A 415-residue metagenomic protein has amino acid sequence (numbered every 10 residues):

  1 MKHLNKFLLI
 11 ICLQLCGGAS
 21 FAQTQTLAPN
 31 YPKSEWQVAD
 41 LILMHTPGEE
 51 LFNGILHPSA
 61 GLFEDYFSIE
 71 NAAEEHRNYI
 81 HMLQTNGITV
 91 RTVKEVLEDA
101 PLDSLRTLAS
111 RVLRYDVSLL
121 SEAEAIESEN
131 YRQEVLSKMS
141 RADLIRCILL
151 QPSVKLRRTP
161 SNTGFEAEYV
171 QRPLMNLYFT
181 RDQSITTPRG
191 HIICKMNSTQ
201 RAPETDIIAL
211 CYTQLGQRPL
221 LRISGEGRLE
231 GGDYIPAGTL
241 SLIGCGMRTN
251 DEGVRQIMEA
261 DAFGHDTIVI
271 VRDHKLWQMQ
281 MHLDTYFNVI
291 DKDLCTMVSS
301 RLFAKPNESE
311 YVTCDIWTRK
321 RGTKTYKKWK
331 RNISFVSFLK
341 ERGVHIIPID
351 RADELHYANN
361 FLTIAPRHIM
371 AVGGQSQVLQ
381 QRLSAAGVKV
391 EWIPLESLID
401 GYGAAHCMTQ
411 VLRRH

Functional and structural regions predicted by a protein language model:
M1-L8: Bacterial N-terminal signal peptides that target proteins for export
L8-G17: Bacterial N-terminal signal peptides
G18-A22: Sec/Tat signal peptide C-region and signal peptidase I cleavage site
Q23-H415: The feature marks the mature, well-folded catalytic cores of soluble enzymes
